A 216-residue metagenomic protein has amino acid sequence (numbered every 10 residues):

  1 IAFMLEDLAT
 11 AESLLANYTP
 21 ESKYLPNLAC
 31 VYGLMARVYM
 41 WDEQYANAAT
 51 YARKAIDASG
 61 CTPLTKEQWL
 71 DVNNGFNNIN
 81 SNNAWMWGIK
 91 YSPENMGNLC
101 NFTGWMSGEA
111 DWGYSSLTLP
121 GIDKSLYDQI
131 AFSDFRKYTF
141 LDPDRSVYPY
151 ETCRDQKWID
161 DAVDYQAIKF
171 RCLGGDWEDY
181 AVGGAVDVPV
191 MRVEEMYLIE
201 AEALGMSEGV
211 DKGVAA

Functional and structural regions predicted by a protein language model:
I1-E194, M206-V214: Structured, solvent-exposed acidic/aromatic patches
A201: Active-site-proximal region of nucleotide-activated glycan assembly enzymes, centered on histidine/acidic-rich loops
